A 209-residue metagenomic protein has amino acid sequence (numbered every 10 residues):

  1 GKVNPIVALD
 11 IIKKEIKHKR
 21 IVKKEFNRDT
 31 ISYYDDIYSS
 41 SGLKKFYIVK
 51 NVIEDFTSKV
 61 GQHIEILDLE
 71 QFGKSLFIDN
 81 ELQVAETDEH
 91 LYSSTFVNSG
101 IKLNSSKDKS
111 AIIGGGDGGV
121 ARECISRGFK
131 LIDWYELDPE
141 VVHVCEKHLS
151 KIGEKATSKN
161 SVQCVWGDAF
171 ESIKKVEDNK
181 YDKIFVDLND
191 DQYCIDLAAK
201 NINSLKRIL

Functional and structural regions predicted by a protein language model:
G1-Y38, G61, V84-L209: The AdoMet/dcAdoMet-binding core of the Class I SAM-like
S40, Y47-I78: N-terminal, positively charged/glycine-rich alpha-helical extensions of SAM-dependent methyltransferases
N80-L82: A short beta-strand motif that forms part of the nucleic acid-binding face of small beta-barrel RNA-binding folds
